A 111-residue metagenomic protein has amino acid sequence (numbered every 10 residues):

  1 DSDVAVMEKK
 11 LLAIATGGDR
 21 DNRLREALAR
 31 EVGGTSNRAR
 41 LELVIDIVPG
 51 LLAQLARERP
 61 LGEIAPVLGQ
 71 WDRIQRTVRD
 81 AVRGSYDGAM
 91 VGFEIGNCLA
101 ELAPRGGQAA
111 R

Functional and structural regions predicted by a protein language model:
D1-R111: AAA+ P-loop NTPase domains with strong preference for DNA replication initiators and clamp-loader complexes
